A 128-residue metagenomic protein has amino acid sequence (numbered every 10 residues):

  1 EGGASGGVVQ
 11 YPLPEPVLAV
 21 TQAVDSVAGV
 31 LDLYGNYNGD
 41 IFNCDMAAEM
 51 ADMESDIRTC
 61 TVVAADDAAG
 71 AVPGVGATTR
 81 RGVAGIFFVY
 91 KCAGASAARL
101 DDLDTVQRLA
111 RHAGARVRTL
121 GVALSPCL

Functional and structural regions predicted by a protein language model:
E1-L128: N-terminal loops that bind phosphate or other acidic moieties and the adjacent beta-alpha structural core
